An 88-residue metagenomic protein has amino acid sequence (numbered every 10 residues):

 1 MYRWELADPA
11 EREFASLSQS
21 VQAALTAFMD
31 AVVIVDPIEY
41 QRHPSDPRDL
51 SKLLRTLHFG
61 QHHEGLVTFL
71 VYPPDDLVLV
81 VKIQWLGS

Functional and structural regions predicted by a protein language model:
M1-E64, V71-S88: Basic, Lys/Arg-enriched alpha-helical interface segments
